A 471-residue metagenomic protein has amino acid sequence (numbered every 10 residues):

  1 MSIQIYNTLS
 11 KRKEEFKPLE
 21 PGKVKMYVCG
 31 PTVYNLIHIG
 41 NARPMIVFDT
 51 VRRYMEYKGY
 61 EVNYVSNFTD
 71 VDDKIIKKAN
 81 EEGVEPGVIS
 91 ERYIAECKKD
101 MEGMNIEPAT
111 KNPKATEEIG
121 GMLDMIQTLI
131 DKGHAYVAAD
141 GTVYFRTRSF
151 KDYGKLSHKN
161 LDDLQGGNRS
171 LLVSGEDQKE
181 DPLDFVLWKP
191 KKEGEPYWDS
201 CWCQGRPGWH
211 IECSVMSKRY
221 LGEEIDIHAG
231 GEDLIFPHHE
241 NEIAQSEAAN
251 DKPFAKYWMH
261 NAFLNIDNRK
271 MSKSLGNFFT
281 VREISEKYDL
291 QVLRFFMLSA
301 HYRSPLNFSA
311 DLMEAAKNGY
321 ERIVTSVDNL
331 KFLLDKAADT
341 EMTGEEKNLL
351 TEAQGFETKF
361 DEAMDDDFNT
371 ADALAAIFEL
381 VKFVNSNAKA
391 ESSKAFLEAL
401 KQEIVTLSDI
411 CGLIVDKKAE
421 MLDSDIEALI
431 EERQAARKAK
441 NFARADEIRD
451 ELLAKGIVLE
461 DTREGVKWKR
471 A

Functional and structural regions predicted by a protein language model:
M1-Y34, D49, G121-K331: Alpha-helical recognition segments enriched in aromatics with Gly/Pro capping that present substrate-recognition
S10-E15, L19-E107, E464-W468: N-terminal, positively charged nucleic-acid-binding surface of large information/translation enzymes
E56, E102, I130-D131, M259 (+1 more regions): Alpha-helix C-terminal capping/helix-coil junction sites
Y60, H134, I457: Short phosphate-binding/catalytic loops that engage adenosine nucleotides
F68-D72, I94-C97, E107-M122, D140-S149: Short, glycine/charge-rich beta-strand/loop segments that flank catalytic centers and engage negatively charged groups
N80-P86, T110-T116, G231: The substrate-binding groove and active-site-proximal loops of carbohydrate-active enzymes, especially glycoside
P108, A138-D140, D461-G465: Short Gly/Ser/Thr- and Asp/Glu-enriched loop/turn motifs at secondary-structure junctions
K270, N277-A471: Structural preference for alpha-helix termini/caps and helix-kink/transition segments
